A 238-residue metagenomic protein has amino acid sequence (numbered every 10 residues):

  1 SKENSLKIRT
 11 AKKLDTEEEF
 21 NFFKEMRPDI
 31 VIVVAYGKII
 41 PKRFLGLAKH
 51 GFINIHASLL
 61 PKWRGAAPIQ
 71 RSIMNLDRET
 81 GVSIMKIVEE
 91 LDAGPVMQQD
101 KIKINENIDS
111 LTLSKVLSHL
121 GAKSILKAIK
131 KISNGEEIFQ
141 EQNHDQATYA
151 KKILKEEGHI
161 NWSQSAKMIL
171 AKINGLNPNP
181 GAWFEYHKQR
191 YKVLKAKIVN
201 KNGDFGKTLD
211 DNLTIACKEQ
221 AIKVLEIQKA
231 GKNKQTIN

Functional and structural regions predicted by a protein language model:
S1-A11: Conserved nucleotide-sugar phosphate-binding/catalytic loop shared by glycosyltransferases and other
K7, E79, R190: Residue-level detector of anion-binding/catalytic polar loops
R9-E19: Glycine-rich, highly charged phosphate/nucleotide-binding loops
E17-R27, G46: Short amphipathic alpha-helix with an adjacent loop that forms part of the alpha/beta core around
I30-Y149: Donor/substrate-binding cores of folate-linked one-carbon enzymes
K151-Q164: Acyl-group handling in specialized metabolite and lipid biosynthesis
S163-N238: An anion-binding loop in the catalytic cleft
